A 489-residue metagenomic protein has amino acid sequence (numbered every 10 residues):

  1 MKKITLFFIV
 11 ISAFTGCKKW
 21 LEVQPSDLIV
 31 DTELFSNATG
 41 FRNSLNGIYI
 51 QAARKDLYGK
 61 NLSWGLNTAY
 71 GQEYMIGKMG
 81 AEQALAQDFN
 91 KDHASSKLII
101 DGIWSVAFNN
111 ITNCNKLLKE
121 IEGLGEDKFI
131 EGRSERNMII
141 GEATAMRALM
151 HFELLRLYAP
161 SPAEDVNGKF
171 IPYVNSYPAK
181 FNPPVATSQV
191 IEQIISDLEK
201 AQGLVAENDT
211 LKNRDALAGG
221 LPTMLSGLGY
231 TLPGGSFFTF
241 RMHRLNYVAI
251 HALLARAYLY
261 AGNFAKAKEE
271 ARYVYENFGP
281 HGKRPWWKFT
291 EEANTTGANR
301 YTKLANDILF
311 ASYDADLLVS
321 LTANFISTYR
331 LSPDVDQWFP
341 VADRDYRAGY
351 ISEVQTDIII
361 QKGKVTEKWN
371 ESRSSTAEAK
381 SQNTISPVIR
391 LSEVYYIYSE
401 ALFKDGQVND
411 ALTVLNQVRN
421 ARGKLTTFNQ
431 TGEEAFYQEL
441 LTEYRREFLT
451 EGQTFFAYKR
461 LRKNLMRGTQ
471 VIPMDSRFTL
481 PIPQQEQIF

Functional and structural regions predicted by a protein language model:
M1-S26: Bacterial Sec-dependent N-terminal signal peptides
C17-A69, A271, L412, T426 (+1 more regions): Membrane-proximal, proline-rich intrinsically disordered regions
R42, Q83-Y158, K180-E192, G203-V205 (+4 more regions): Conserved, well-structured interaction surfaces
L45, I111-C114, I191, L198 (+3 more regions): Inward-facing hydrophobic residues that define packing positions of alpha-helical scaffold repeats
G219-T223, G227-Y230, F237-Y247, L259-G262 (+8 more regions): Hydrophobic-face positions in mid-chain alpha helices that act as interaction patches
